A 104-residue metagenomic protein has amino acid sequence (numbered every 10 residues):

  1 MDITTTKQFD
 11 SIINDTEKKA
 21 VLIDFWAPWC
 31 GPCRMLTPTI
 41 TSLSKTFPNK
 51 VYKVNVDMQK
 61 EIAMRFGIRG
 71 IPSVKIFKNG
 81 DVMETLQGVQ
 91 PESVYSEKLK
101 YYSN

Functional and structural regions predicted by a protein language model:
M1, Y52, M83-L86: Structural signal for short hydrophobic segments within the conserved structured cores of catalytic domains across
D2-A20: A short beta-strand-turn-helix
I3-T5, F25, T37-E61, I68: Thiol-based oxidoreductase modules, predominantly thioredoxin-like and allied folds used for disulfide exchange
S11-I12, I62, K98: CheY-like receiver
K19, F25-W29, G70: Short pre-active-site segment immediately N-terminal to redox-active cysteine/selenocysteine motifs in thiol-based
C30-C33, V74: The canonical Cys-X-X-Cys-His
F66-K75: Structural micro-motif
I76-N104: Non-catalytic, surface beta->alpha helical segment in thiol-disulfide oxidoreductase systems
